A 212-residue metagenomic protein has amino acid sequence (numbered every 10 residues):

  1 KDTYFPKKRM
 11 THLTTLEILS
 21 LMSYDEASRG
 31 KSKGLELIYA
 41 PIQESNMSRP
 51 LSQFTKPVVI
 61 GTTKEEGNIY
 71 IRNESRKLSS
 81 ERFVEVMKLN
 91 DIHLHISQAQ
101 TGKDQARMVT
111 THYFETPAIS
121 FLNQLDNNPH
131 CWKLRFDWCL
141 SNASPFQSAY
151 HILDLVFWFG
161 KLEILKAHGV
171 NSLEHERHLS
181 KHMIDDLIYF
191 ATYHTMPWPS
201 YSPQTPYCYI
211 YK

Functional and structural regions predicted by a protein language model:
K1-S80, A106-N123: Substrate-access "cap/lid" subdomains that shape and gate the entrance to catalytic or ligand-binding pockets
Y4-K8, L16, E81, K103 (+2 more regions): Generic alpha-helical secondary structure signal
L13, E17, M22-E26, N90 (+3 more regions): Alpha-helix boundary/capping residues
T62, L89-N127, C131-W138: Alpha/beta-hydrolase fold catalytic core
R72-K88, T205-Y207: Short Gly/aromatic-enriched secondary-structure transition segments
S80-Q98, D154, K161: Catalytic lobes of large eukaryotic enzymes
I119, N123-K212: Mobile gating loops/cap/lid regions near enzyme active sites that modulate substrate access
